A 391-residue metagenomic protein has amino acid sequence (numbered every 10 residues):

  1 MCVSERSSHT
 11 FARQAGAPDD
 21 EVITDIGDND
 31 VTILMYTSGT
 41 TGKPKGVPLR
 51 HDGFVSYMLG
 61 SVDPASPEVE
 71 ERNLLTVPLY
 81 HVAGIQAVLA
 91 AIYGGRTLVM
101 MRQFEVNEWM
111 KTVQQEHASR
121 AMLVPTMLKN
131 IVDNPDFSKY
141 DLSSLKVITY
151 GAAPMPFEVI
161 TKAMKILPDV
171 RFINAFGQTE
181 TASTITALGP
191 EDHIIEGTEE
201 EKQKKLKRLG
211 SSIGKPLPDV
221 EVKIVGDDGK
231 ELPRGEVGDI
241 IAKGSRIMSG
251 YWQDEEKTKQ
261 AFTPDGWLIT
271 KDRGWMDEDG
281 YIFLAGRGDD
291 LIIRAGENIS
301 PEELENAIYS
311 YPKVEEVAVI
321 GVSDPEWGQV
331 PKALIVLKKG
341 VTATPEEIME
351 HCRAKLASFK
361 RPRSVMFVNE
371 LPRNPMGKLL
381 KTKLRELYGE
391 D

Functional and structural regions predicted by a protein language model:
M1-D28, K202-K205: ANL superfamily adenylate-forming
G16-Y36, K43, S66-R72, P218 (+1 more regions): Conserved pre-ATP/AMP-binding loop-to-beta segment of ANL
V31, T37-T40, P48, N73 (+10 more regions): Conserved S/T- and glycine-rich ATP-binding loop of Class I adenylate-forming
V55-R72, Y80-R120, N134, P190: Conserved AMP-binding/adenylation subdomain of ANL enzymes
Y93, A118-L123, V132-K207, E221 (+1 more regions): Gly/Ser/Thr-rich phosphate-binding loop
V113, A121, G244, S249-G250 (+5 more regions): AMP-binding/adenylate-forming catalytic core of the ANL superfamily
A152, G177, G214, D272 (+1 more regions): Active-site glycine-centered loops adjacent to acidic/histidine catalytic or metal-binding residues that shape
S212-D219, D227-A261, I299: Conserved ATP/PPi-binding loop(s) of AMP-dependent carboxylate-activating enzymes
